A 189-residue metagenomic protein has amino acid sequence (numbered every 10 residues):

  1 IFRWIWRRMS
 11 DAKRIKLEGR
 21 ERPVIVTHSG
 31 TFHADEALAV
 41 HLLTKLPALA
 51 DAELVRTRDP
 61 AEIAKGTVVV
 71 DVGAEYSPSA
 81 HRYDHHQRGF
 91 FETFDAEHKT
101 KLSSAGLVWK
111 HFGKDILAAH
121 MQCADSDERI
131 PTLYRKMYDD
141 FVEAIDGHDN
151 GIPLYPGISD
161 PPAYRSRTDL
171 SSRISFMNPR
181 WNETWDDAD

Functional and structural regions predicted by a protein language model:
W6-N182: Replace "Mg2+/Mn2+-dependent" with "divalent metal-dependent
N182-D189: Hydrophobic helix-and-loop "lid/oligomerization" segment in the mid-to-C-terminal part of catalytic domains
